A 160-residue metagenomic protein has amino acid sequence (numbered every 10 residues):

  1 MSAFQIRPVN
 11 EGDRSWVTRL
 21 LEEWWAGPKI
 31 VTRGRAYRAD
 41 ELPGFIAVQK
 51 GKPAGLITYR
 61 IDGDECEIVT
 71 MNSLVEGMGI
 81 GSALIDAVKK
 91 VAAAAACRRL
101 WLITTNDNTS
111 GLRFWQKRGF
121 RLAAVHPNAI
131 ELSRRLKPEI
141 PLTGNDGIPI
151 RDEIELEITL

Functional and structural regions predicted by a protein language model:
A3-Q5: Extreme N-terminal starter segment of soluble prokaryotic enzymes
P8-M78, S82-D86, T159: Acetyl-CoA-dependent GNAT
P28, T32, R38-A39, K52 (+3 more regions): Conserved acyl-donor/pantetheine-binding loop and adjacent beta-alpha core of acyl/acetyltransferases and related
A92-T104: Conserved GNAT acetyl-CoA-binding A-motif
L102-L112, P127-R134: Conserved beta-strand-loop-alpha-helix junction that forms the acyl-donor binding cleft
W115, F120: Conserved active-site tyrosine of GNAT-family acetyltransferases
